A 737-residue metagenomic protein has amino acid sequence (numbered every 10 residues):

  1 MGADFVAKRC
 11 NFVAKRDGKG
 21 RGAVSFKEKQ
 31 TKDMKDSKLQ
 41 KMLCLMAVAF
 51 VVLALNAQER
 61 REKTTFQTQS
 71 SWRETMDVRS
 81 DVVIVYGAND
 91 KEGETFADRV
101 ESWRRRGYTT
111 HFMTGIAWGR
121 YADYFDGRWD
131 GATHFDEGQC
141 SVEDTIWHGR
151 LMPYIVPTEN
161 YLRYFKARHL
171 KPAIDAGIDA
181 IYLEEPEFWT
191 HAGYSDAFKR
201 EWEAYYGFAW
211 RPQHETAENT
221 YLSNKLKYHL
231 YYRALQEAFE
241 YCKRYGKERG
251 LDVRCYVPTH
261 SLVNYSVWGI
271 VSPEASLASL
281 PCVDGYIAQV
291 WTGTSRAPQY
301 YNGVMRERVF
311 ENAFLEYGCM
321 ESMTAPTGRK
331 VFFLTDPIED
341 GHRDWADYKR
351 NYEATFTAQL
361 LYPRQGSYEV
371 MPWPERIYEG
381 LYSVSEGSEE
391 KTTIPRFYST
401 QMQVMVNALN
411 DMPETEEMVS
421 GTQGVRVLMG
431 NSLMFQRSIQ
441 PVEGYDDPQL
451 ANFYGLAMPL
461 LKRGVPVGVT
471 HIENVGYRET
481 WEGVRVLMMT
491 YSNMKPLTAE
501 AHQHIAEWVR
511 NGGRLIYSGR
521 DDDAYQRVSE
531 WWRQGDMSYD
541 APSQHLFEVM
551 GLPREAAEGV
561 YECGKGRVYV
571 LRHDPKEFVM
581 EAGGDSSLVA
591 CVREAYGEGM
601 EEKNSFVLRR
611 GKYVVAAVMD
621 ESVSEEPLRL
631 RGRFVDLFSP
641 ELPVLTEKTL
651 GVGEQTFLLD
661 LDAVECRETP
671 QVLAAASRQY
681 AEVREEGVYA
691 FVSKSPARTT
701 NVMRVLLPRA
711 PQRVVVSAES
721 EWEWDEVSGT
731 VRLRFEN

Functional and structural regions predicted by a protein language model:
R60-Q69, H111-G115, Y182-P186, Y221-I270 (+4 more regions): Aromatic-lined carbohydrate-recognition surfaces of secreted/lumenal glycan-active proteins
R60-S102, K171-A180, P281-Y286, T355-S367 (+1 more regions): Catalytic domains of carbohydrate-active enzymes, especially glycoside hydrolases
D81-K91, I146-F165, T216-A234, T259-S261 (+5 more regions): The substrate-binding groove and active-site-proximal loops of carbohydrate-active enzymes, especially glycoside
T95-G149, D179-T190, G246-V257: Glycine-rich, aromatic-flanked loop segments that form ligand/cofactor-binding clefts across common enzyme folds
F112-A176, W210-Y228, Q236-E237: Active-site-adjacent "subsite" loops/lids of carbohydrate-active enzymes
E184, G246, D252-A451, G455 (+4 more regions): Hydrophobic targeting/anchoring helices
Y445-R533, V623-S624: Helical hinge/lid and interdomain linker segments adjacent to catalytic or ligand-binding clefts that mediate domain
K495-E686, V692, M703-R704: A conserved amphipathic helix/loop scaffold that creates a polar/acidic microenvironment used either to coordinate
